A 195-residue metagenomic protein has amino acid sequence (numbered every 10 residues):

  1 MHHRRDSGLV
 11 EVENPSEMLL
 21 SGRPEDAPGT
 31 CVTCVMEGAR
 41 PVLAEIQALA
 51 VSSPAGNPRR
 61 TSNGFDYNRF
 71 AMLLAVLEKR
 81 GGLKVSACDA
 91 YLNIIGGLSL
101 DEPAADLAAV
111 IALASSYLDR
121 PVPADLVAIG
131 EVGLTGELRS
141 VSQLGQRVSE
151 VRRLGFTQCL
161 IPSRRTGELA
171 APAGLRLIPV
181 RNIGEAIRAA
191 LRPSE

Functional and structural regions predicted by a protein language model:
M1-E195: Peripheral, non-AAA+ core regions of ATP-driven protein-machinery
